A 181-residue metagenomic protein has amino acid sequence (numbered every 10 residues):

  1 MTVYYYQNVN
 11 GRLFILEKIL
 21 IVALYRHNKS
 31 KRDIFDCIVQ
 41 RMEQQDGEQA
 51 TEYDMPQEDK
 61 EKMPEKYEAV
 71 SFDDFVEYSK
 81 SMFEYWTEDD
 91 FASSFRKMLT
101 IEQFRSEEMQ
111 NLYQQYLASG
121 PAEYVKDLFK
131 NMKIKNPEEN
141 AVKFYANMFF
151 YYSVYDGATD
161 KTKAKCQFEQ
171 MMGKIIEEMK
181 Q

Functional and structural regions predicted by a protein language model:
V3-R41: Helix-turn-helix
N8-V9, F91-F95, N136-E139: Alpha-helix N-cap and coil->helix boundary residues
R26-E68, F72: An amphipathic alpha-helix adjacent to DNA-recognition modules
K31, I38-M42, D46, S71 (+6 more regions): Hydrophobic/aromatic residues within well-ordered alpha-helical segments
F35-I38, M42, D46, A50 (+3 more regions): Hydrophobic recognition helices of helix-based DNA-binding modules
E65-E88, S93, K97-I101, V142 (+2 more regions): Amphipathic alpha-helical segments that line or abut small-molecule/effector binding pockets and mediate allosteric
D73, W86-K133: Amphipathic alpha-helical packing segments from all-alpha helical-bundle domains
N111, S119, L128-I176: Hydrophobic/aromatic-rich alpha-helical bundle segments in the mid-to-C-terminal region
